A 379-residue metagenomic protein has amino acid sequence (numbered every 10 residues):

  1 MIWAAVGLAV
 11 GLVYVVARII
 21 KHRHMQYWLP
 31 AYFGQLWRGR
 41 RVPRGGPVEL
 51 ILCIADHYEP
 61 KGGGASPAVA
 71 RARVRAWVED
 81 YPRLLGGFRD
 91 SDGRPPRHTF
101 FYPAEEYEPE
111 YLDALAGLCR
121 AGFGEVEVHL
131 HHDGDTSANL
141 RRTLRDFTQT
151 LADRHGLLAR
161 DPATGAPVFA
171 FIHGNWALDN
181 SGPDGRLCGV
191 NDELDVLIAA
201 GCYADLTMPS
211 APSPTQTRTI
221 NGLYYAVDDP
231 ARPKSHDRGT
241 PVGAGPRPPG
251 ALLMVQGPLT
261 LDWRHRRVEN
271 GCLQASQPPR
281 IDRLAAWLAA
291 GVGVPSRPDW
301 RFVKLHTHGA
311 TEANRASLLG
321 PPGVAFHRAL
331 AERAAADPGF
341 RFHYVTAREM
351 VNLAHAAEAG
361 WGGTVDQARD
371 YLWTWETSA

Functional and structural regions predicted by a protein language model:
V10, Y14-A121, H132, P167-F169 (+1 more regions): Active-site beta->alpha N-cap acidic-glycine motif
A17-R18, M25-R40, L157-D299: Active-site-adjacent pocket scaffolds in enzyme catalytic domains
P43-P47, P82-R94, P109-E127, R145-A166 (+3 more regions): Acidic (Asp/Glu)-rich catalytic clusters
E49-A65, P103, V128-D133, H173-G174 (+2 more regions): Short loop/turn segments at strand-loop or loop-helix junctions that form parts of catalytic or ligand-binding pockets
I51-A55, G93-F101, F123-E127, V168-A170 (+4 more regions): Structural preference for beta-strand elements that scaffold enzyme active sites
A68-G86, E110-L112, L140-R154, R186-V196 (+3 more regions): Well-ordered, non-membrane alpha-helical segments in soluble/globular domains
T99-D184, M208, L305, T346: Metal-dependent polysaccharide deacetylase catalytic core of the NodB/CE4 family, i.e., the active-site-bearing domain
A199, A204-P212, Q216-R218, A226 (+3 more regions): C-terminal domain-boundary segment and adjacent tail
